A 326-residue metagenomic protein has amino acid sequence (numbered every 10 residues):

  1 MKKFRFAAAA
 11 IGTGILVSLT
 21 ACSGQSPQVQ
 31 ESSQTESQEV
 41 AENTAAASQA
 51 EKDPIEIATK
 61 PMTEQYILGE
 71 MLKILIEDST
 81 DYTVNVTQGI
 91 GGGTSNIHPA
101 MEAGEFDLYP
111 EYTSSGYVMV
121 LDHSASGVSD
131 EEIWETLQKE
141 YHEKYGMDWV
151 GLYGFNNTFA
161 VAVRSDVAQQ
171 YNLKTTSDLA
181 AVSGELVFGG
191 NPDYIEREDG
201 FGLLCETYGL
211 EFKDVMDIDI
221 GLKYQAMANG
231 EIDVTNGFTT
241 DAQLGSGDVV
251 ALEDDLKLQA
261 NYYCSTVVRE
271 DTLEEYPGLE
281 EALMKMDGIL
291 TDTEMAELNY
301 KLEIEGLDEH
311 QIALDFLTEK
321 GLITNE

Functional and structural regions predicted by a protein language model:
S18-A21: C-terminal motif of bacterial Sec signal peptides marking the signal peptidase cleavage site
S23-S26: Bacterial signal peptide processing site
E51-E64, Y82-G89, G184-G190: Short, well-ordered beta-strand elements
T63, N85-P99, G116, P192 (+1 more regions): Short helix-initiation/N-cap motifs at beta->coil->alpha
I74-L75, S95-F106, D122-S124, G202-T207 (+2 more regions): Short helices/loops that flank or line small-molecule/ion binding pockets
D78-G89, G184-V187, C205-I218: A local structural motif
V120-E131, E135-V150, E231, Q243-K257: Ligand-binding "clamshell"
E131-V187, E270, G288-D292: A conserved helix-loop-strand patch within extracytoplasmic ligand-binding domains of the periplasmic binding
